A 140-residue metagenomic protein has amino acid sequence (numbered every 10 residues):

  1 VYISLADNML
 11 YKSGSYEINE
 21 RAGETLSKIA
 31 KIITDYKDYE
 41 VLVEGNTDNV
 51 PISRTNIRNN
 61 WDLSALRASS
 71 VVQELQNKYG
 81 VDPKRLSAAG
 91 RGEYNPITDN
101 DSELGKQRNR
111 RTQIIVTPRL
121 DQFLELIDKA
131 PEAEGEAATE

Functional and structural regions predicted by a protein language model:
V1-L10: Extended, gly/pro-poor, charged amphipathic helical "stalk/hinge" elements that serve as dimerization and scaffold
V1-Y2, R21-I33: Extracytoplasmic beta-rich ectodomain segments of secreted or membrane-anchored proteins
K12-E24, Y36, N46-E140: Periplasmic OmpA-like peptidoglycan-binding domain that tethers envelope proteins to the cell wall
